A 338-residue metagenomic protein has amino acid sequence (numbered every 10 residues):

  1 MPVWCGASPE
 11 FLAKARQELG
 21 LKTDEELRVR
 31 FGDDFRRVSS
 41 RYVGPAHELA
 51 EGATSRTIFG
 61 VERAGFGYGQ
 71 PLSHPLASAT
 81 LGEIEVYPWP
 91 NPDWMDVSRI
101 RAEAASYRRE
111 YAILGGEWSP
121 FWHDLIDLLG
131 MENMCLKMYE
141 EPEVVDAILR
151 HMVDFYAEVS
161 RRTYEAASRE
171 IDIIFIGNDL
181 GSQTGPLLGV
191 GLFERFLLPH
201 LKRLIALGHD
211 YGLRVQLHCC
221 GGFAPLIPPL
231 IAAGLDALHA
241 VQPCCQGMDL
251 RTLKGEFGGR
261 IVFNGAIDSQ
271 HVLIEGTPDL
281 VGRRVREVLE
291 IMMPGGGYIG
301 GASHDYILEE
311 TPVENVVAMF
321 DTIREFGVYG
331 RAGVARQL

Functional and structural regions predicted by a protein language model:
M1-K22, G65, V86-L338: Active-site loop segments of alpha/beta catalytic cores
V3, A15-G20, L27, S39 (+1 more regions): N-terminal capping/small domains of soluble enzymes
K22-Y42, A166-A167: Catalytic domains of carbohydrate-active enzymes, especially glycoside hydrolases
G32, T57-G60, D179: Residue-level detector of functionally special positions within alpha-helical transmembrane segments of multi-pass
V43-H47, N178: Short, charged low-complexity linear motifs
A46-D93, E110: A contiguous, low-structure linker/loop signature
